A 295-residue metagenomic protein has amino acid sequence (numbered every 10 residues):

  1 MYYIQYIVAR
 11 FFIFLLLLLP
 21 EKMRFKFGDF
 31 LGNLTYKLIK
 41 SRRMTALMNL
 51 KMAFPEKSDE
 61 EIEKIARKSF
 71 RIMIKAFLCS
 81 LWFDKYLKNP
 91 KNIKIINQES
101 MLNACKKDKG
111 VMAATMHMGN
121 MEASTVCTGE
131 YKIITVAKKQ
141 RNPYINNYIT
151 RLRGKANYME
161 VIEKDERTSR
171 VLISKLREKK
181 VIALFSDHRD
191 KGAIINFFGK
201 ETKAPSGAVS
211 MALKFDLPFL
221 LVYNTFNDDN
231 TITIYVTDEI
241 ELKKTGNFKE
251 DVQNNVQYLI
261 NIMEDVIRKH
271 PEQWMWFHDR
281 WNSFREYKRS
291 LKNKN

Functional and structural regions predicted by a protein language model:
M1-T115, N120, N146-Y148: Membrane-anchoring hydrophobic helices of lipid-metabolizing enzymes
I7, R42, I93, K164 (+1 more regions): Soluble or luminal CAZymes and related metallo-dependent hydrolases
F11, A46, Y148-I149, N157 (+2 more regions): Hydrophobic alpha-helical segments typical of transmembrane helices and their membrane-interface/capping positions
K64-R67, C105-K107, E130, E166-N295: Non-catalytic C-terminal accessory region of glycerolipid acyltransferases and related lyso-lipid remodeling enzymes
L87-I93, M112, K138, Y158-E163 (+3 more regions): Short, flexible loop segments at the rims of nucleotide/cofactor-binding pockets, characterized by
I95, V161, F219-L221: Conserved beta-strand scaffold positions in the cores of enzyme catalytic domains, especially in NTP/NDP-utilizing
K107-E166, D190-I195: Catalytic core of membrane glycerolipid acyltransferases/transacylases, capturing the structured, soluble-facing
